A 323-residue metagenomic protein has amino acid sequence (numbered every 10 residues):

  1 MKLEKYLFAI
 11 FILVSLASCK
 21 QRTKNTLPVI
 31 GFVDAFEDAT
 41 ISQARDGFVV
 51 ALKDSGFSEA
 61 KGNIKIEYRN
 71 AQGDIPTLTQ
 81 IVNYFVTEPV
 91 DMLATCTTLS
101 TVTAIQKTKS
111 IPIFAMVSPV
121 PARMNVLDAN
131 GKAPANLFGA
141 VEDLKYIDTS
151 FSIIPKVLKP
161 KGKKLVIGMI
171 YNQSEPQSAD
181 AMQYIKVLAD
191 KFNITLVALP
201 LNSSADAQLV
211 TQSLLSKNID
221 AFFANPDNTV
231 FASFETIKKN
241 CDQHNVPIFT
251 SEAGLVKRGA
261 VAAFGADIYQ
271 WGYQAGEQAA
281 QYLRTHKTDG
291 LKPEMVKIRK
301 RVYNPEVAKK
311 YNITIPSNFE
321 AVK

Functional and structural regions predicted by a protein language model:
K2-L7, C19-K323: Short hydrophobic alpha-helices and adjacent helix-cap/hinge residues
L7-L13: Hydrophobic alpha-helical targeting segments used for export or membrane insertion
